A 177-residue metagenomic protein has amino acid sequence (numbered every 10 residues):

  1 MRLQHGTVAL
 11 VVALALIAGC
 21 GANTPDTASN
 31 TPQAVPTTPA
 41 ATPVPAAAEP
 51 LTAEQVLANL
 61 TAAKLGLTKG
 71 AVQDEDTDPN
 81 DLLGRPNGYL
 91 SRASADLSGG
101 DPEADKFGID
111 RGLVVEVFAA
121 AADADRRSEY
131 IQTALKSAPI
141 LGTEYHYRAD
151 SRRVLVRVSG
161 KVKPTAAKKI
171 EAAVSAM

Functional and structural regions predicted by a protein language model:
M1-A18: Sec-dependent bacterial lipoprotein signal peptides
L16-P36: Bacterial lipoprotein signal-peptidase II cleavage site
D26, A121-A122, V162: Residues that cap or initiate secondary-structure elements
S29-T52, V56: Post-signal peptide N-terminal segment of mature Sec-exported envelope proteins
V35-P43, G108-L113, R152-V154: Acidic/histidine-rich, surface-exposed loop or edge segments in extracytoplasmic proteins
P43-A46, Q132-M177: A short, solvent-exposed beta-edge/loop patch
T52-V56, D123-I131, A166-A173: Stable alpha-helical elements in mature extracytoplasmic
A58-L141: Short, solvent-exposed recognition patches
